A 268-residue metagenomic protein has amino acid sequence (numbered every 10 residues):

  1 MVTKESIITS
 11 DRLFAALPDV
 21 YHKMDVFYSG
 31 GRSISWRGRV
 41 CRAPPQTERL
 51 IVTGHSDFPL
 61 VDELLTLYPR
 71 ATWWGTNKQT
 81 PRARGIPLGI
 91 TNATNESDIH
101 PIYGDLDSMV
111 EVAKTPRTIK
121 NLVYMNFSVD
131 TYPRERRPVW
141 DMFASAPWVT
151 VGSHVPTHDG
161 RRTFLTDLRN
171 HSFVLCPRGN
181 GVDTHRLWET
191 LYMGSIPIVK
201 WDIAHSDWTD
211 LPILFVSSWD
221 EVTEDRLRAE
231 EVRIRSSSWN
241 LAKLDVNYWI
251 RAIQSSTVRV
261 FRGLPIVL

Functional and structural regions predicted by a protein language model:
M1-W188, Y192, I196-F215, R226 (+1 more regions): Nucleotide-sugar donor-binding catalytic core of glycosyltransferases
S217-W219: C-terminal accessory segments of extracellular proteins
V222: Short loop/turn elements that flank and shape the SAM/SAH-binding pocket of Class I
